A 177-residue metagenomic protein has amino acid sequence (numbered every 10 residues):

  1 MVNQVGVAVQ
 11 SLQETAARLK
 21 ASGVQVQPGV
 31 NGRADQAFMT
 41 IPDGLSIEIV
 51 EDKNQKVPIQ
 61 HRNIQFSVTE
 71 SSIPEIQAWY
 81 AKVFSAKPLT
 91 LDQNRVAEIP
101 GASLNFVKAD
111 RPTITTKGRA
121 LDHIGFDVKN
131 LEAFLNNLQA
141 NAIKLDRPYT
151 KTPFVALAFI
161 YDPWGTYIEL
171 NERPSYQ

Functional and structural regions predicted by a protein language model:
M1-A21: Mid-chain, structured segments of secreted extracytoplasmic proteins
M1-Q4, N63, R119-H123: Eukaryotic phosphotyrosine signaling hubs
V7-Q10, F66-I73, F126-K129: Short, surface-exposed ligand-recognition loops at beta-strand->loop->(often short) alpha-helix junctions that present
E14-S22, S71-P88: Amphipathic alpha-helical segments
A16-V68, L89-D92, V96-I99, S103-K108 (+3 more regions): Vicinal oxygen chelate
I114-T115: Gly/Ser-enriched beta-turn/beta-hairpin loop segments
